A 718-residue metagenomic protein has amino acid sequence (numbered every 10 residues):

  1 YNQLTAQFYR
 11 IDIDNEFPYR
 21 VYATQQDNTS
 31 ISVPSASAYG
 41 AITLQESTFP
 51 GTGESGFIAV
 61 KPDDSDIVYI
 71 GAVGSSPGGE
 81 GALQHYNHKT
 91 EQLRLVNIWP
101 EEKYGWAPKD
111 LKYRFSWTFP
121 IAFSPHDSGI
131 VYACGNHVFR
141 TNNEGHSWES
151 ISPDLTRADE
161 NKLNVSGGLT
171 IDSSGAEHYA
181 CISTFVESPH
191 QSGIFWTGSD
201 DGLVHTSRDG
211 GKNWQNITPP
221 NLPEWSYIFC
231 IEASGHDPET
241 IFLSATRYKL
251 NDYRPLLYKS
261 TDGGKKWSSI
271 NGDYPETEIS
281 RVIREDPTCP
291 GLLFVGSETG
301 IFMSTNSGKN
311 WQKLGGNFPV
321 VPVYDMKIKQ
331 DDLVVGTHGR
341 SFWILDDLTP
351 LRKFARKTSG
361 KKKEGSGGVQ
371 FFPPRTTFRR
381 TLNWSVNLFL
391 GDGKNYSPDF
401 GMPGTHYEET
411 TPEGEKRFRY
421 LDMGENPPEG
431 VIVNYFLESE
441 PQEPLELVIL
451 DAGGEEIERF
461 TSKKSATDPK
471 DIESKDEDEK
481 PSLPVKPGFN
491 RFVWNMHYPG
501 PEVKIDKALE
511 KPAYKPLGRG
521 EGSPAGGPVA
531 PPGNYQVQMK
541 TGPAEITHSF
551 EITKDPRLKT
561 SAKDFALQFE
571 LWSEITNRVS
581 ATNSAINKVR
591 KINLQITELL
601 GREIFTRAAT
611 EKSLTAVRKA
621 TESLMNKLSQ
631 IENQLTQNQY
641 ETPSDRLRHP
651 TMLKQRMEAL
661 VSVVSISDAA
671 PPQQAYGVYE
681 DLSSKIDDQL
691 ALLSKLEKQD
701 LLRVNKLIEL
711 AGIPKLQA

Functional and structural regions predicted by a protein language model:
Y1-R419, P428: Beta-propeller blade termini and top-face loops
Q84-Y86, V433-N434, P441-F460, N534-Q538: Beta-strand-rich binding/interaction modules
T377-F378, L388-D392, S561-L599: Compositionally biased low-complexity segments at domain edges in trafficked proteins and select soluble regulators
L390, P398-E446, L450, F489-V493 (+1 more regions): Contiguous beta-strand segments within globular domains
E456-G526: Glycine-centered tight-turn motifs at strand-turn-strand junctions
G500-K504, K540-H548: Short acidic/polar inter-strand loop motif in beta-rich domains
P532, E545-T560, L567: Short beta-strand elements
T541, H548-F550, N583-A718: Mature extracytoplasmic or organellar-lumen-exposed domains after removal of signal/transit peptides
